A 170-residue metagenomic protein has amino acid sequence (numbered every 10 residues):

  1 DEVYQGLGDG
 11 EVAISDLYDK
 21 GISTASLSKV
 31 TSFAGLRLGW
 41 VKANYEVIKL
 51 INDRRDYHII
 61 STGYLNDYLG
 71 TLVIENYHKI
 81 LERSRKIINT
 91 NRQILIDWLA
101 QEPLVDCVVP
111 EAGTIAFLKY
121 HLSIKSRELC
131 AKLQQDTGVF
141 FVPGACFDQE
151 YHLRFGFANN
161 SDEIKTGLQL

Functional and structural regions predicted by a protein language model:
E2-F33, E46: Active-site pre-lysine segment of PLP-dependent enzymes
S23, P103-C107, V139-G144: A short linear hydrophobic-aromatic micro-motif
S32, Y45-L50, H78-I80, S123-I124: Short helix-loop capping/hinge motifs at secondary-structure junctions, enriched in acidic/polar residues
L38-Y45: Short beta-strand-to-turn element immediately C-terminal to the catalytic PLP-Schiff-base lysine in fold type I
I51-H58, V73-I96: Structural signature of PLP-dependent enzymes
T71, I87-I96, C107-Y120, Y151: Conserved glycine-rich beta-strand-loop-beta hairpin in the small C-terminal domain of fold type I
S123-I124, A131-F141, F147-L170: PLP-dependent enzyme catalytic core of the Aspartate aminotransferase-like
